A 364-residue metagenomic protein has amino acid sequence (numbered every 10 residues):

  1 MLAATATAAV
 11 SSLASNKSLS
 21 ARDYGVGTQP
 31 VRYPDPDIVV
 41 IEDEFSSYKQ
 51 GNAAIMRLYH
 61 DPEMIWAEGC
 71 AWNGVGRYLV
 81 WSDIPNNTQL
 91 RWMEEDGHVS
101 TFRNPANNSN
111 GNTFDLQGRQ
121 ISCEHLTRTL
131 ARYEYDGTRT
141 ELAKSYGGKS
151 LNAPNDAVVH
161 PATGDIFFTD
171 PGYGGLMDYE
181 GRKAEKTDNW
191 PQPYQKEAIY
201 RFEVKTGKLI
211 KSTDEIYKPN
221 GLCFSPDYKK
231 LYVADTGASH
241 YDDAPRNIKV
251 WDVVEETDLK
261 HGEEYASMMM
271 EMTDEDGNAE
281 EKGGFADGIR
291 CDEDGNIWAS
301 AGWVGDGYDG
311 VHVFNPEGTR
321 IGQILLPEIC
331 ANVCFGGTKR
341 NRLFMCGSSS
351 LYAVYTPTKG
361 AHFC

Functional and structural regions predicted by a protein language model:
M1-L19: N-terminal export signals
D23-A53, F363-C364: Blade/loop signatures of beta-propeller domains
Y33-D43, A53-I84: Beta-strand-rich domains and repeat architectures in extracellular enzymes and scaffolds, especially beta-propellers
D61-R77, P105-E124, T129, Y146-I166 (+6 more regions): Beta-rich, blade/repeat-based domains predominating in secreted/periplasmic proteins but also intracellular
G74, Y78-S100: Beta-propeller domains
I84-P85, H125-L126, L176-K196, H240-R246 (+1 more regions): Short, solvent-exposed loop/turn segments at conserved positions within beta-propeller repeat blades
T127-D188: Asp-box/WD-like beta-propeller blade repeats and closely related beta-sheet repeat scaffolds
W251-D258, T356-A361: Short loop/turn segments immediately following beta-strands, especially the blade-tip and inter-blade linker loops
